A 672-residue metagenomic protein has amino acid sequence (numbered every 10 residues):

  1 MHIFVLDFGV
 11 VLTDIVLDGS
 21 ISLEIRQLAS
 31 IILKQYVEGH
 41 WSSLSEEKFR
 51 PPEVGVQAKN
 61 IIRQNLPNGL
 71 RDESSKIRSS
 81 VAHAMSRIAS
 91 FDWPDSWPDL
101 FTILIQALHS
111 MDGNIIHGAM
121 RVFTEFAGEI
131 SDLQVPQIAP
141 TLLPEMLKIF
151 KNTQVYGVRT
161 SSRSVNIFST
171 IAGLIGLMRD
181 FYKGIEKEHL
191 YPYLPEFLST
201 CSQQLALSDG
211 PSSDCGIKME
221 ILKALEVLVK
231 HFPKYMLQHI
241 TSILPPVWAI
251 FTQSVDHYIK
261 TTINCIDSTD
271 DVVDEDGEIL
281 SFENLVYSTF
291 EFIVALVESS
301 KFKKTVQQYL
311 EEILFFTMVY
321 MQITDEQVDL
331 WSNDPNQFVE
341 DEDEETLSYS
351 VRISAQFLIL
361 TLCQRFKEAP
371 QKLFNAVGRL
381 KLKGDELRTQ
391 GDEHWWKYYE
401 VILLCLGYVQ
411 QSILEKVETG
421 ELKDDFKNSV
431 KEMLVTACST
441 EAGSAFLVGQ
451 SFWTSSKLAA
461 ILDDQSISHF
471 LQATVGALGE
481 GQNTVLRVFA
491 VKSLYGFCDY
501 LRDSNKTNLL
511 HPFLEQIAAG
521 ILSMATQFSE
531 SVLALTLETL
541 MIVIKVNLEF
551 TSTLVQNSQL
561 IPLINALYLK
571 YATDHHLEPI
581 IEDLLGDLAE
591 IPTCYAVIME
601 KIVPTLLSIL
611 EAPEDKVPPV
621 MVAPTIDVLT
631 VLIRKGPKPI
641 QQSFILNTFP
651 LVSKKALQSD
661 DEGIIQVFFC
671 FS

Functional and structural regions predicted by a protein language model:
M1-S672: Karyopherin-beta/Importin-beta family HEAT-repeat alpha-solenoid scaffold
